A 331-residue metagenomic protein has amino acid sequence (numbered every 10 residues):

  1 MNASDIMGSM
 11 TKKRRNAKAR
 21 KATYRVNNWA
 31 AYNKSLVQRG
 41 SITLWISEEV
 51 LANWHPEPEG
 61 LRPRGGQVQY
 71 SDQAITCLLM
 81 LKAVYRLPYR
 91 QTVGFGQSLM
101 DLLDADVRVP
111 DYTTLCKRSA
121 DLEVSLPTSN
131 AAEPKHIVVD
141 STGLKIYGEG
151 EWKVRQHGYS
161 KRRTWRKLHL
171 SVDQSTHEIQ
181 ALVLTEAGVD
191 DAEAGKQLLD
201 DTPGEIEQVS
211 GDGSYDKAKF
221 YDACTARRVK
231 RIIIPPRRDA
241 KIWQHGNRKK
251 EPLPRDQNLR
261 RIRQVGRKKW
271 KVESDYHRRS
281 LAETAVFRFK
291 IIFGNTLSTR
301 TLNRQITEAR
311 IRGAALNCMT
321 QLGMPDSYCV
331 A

Functional and structural regions predicted by a protein language model:
M1, Q69-V84, D222, Q264-A331: Basic, amphipathic alpha-helical segments enriched in Lys/Arg and hydrophobic/aromatic residues
M1-P63, C77, D106-V107, K117-E133 (+1 more regions): Charged, often Cys/His-bearing segments associated with DNA-binding zinc-finger transcription factors
G8-K21, G213-K290: Helix-centered, glycine/charged polyanion-binding patches within enzymatic domains that contact phosphate-containing
K21-T23, N33, R39, T43 (+10 more regions): Generic secondary-structure boundary/loop-capping signal
S35, R118, S125, L198 (+4 more regions): Residues that form generic nucleotide/phosphate-binding pockets
G60-C77, L81-R90, G94, S98 (+6 more regions): Polybasic low-complexity intrinsically disordered regions
L103-D106, C318: Short arginine-rich
